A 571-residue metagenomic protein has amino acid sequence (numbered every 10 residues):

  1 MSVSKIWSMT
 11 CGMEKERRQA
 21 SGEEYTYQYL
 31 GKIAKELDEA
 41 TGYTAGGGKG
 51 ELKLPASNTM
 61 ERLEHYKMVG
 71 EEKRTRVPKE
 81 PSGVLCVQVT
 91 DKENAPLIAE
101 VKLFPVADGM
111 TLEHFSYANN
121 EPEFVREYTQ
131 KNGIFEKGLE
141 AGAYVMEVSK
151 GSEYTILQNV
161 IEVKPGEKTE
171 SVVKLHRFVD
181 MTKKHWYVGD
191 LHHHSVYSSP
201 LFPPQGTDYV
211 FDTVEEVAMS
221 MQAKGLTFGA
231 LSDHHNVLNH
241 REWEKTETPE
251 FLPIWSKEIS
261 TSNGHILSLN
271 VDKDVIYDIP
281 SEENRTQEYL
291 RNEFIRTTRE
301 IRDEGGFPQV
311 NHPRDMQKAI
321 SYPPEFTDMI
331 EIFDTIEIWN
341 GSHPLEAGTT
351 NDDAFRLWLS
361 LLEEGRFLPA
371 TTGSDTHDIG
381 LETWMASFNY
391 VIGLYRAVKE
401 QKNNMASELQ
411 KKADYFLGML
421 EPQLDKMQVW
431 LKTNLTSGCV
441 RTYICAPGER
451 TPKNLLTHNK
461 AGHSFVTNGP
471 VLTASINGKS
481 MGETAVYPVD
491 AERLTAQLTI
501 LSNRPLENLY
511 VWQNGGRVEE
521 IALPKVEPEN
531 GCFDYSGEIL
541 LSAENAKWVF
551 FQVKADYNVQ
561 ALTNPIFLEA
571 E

Functional and structural regions predicted by a protein language model:
M1-Y66: Beta-strand-rich recognition/accessory modules
G31-K35, G151-S152, Y557: Short, charged beta-turn/beta-strand-edge "cap" motif at the junction between a beta-strand and an adjacent loop
K32-A34, G142, L540-E544: Short, surface-exposed loop/turn segments at beta-strand-coil junctions that are enriched for proline with nearby
Y43-G48, A118, V188-L191, E282-T286 (+1 more regions): Short intrinsically disordered coil segments
K49-G50, A56-K137, S149, Q158-V163 (+3 more regions): Charged catalytic cores and adjacent phosphate/nucleic-acid-binding surfaces used for phosphate/nucleic-acid chemistry
V145-M146: Short beta-strand segments in beta-sandwich/barrel cores
I156, G166, V179-N311, K318 (+5 more regions): A metal-dependent hydrolase metal-coordination microenvironment
